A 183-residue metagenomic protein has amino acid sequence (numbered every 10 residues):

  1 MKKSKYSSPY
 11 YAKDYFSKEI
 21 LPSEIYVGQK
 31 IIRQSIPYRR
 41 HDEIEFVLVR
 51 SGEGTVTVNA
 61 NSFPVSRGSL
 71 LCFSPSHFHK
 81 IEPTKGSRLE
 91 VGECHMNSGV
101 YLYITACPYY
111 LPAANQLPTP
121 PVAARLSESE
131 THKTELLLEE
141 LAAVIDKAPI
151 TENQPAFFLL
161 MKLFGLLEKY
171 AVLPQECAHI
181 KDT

Functional and structural regions predicted by a protein language model:
M1-S66, H77, K85, Y110 (+1 more regions): Generic protein-terminus/edge-of-domain signal
S76-Y101, A106: Ligand-binding loop in jelly-roll beta-barrel domains
Y110-L166: Amphipathic alpha-helical segments enriched in hydrophobic/aromatic residues interleaved with Lys/Arg
G165-L173: Amphipathic C-terminal alpha-helical segment
A178-T183: DNA-binding recognition helix and immediately preceding turn/loop of helix-turn-helix/winged-helix domains
